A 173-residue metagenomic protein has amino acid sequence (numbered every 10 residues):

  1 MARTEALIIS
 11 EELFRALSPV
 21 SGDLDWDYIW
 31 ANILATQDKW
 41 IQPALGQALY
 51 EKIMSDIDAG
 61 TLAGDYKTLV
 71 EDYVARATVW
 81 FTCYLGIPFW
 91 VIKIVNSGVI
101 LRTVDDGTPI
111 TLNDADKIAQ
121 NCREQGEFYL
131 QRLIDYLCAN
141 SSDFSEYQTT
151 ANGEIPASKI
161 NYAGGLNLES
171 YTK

Functional and structural regions predicted by a protein language model:
M1-A75, F89-S97, L101-N121, Q125 (+1 more regions): Conserved short "hinge" loops at termini or chain/domain junctions
T78: Catalytic-loop motifs flanking and including active-site residues across diverse enzymes
